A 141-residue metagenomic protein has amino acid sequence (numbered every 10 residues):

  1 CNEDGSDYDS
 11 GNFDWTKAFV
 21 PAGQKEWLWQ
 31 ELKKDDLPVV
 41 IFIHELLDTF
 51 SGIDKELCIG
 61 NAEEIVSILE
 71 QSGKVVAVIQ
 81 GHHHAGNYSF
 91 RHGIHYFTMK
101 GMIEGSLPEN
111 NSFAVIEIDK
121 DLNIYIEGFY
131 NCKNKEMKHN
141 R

Functional and structural regions predicted by a protein language model:
N2: Serine-dependent acyl-ester chemistry module
G5-H95: His/acidic metal-ligating clusters that form di-metal
I68, G86-R141: Binuclear metal-dependent phosphoesterase catalytic core
